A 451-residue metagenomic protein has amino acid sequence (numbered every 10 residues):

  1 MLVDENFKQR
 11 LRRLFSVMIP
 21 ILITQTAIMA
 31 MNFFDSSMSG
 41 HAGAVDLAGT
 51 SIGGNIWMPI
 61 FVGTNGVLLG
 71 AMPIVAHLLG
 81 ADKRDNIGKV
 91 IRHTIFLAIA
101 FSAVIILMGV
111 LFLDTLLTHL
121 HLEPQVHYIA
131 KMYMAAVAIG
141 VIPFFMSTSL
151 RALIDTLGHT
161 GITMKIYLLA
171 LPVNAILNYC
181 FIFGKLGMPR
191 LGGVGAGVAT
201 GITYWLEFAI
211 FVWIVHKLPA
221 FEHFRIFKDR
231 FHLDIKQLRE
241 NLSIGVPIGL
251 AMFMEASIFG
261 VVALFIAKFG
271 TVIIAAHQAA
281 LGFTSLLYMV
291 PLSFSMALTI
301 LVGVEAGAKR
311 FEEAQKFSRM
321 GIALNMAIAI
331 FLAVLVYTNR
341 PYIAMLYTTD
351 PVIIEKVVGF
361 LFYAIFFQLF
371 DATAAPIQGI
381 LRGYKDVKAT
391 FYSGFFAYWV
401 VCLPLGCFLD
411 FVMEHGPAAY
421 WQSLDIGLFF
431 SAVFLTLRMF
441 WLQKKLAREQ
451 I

Functional and structural regions predicted by a protein language model:
M1-I21, V75-G140, M188-V246, V302-F367 (+1 more regions): Short alpha-helical transmembrane segments in multi-pass integral membrane proteins
S16-D35, A136, S147, A170 (+5 more regions): Transmembrane helical elements of multi-pass membrane transporters/channels
I21, Q25, S36-S37, P73 (+14 more regions): Transmembrane alpha-helix boundary and packing residues in multipass membrane permease domains and related
T26, A30-A48, L117-P124, C180-L191 (+5 more regions): Helix-terminus/linker motif at the lipid-water interface of multi-pass membrane proteins
A44-N55, M134, G197, T271-L286 (+2 more regions): Small-residue hotspots at the loop-to-helix junctions and early N-terminal turns of transmembrane alpha-helices
L47-L107, F144-T163, A263, A276-R340 (+2 more regions): Small-residue-rich hydrophobic transmembrane alpha-helices
L68, V137-D155, T163-N174, A196-V212 (+5 more regions): Short runs within selected transmembrane alpha-helices of multi-pass transporters and secretion channels
G109, A152, N178, I182 (+9 more regions): Structural signal for membrane-spanning alpha-helices in multi-pass inner-membrane proteins, emphasizing helix cores
